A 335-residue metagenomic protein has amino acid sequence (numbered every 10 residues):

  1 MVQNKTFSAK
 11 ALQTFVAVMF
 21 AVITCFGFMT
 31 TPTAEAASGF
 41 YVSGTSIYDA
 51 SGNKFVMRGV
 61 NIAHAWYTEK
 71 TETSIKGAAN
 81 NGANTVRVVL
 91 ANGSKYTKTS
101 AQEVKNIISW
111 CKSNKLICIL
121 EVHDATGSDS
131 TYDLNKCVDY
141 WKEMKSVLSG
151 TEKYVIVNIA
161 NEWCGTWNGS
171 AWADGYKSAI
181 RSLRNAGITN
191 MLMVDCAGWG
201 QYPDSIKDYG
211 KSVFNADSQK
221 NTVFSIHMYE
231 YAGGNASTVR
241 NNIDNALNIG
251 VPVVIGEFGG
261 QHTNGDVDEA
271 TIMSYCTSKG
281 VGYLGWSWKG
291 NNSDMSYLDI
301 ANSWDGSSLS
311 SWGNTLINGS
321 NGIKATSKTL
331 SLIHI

Functional and structural regions predicted by a protein language model:
Q3-V18: Bacterial N-terminal signal peptides that target proteins for export
V16-G27: Bacterial N-terminal signal peptides
C25-A37: Sec-dependent signal peptide cleavage junction
A34-T85: N-terminal carbohydrate-binding accessory modules
G39, T68, V138-I156, A160-G290 (+1 more regions): Extracellular glycoside hydrolase catalytic/binding regions
T71-G127, L134-D139, R184, D268-K279: Aromatic-lined substrate-binding rim segments of carbohydrate-active enzymes
S94-K95, T126-D129, G165-T166, H262-N264: Short, solvent-exposed loop/turn segments at secondary-structure junctions
I333-I335: Conserved small/polar residues in nucleotide/adenosyl-binding loops
